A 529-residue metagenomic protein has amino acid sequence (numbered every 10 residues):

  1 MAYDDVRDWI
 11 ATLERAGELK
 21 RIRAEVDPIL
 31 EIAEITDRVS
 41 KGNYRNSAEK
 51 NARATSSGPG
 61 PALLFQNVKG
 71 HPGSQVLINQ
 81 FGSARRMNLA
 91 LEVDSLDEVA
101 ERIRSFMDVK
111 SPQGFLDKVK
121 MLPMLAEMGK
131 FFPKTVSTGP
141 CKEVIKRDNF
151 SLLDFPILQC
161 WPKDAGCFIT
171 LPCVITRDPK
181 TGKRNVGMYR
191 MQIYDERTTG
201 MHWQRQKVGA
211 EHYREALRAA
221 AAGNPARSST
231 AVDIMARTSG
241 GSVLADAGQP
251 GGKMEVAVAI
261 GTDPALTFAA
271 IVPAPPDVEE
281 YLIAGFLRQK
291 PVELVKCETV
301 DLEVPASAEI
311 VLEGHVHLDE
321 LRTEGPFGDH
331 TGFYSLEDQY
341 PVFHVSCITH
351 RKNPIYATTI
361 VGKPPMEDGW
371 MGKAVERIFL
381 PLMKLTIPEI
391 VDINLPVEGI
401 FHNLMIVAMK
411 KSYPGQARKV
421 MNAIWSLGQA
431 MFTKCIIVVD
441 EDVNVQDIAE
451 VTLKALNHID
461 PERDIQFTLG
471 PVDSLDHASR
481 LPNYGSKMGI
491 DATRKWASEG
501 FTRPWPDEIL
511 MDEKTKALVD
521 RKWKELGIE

Functional and structural regions predicted by a protein language model:
M1-N224, G248-F327, G332-V342, S346-E529: Extended, highly charged
S47, S56-S57, S228-S229, S239-S242: Serine residues within intrinsically disordered or low-complexity segments
A52, A236-V243, A247-G248: Short, low-complexity intrinsically disordered segments enriched in A/P/G/S/L with frequent Arg, especially at protein
